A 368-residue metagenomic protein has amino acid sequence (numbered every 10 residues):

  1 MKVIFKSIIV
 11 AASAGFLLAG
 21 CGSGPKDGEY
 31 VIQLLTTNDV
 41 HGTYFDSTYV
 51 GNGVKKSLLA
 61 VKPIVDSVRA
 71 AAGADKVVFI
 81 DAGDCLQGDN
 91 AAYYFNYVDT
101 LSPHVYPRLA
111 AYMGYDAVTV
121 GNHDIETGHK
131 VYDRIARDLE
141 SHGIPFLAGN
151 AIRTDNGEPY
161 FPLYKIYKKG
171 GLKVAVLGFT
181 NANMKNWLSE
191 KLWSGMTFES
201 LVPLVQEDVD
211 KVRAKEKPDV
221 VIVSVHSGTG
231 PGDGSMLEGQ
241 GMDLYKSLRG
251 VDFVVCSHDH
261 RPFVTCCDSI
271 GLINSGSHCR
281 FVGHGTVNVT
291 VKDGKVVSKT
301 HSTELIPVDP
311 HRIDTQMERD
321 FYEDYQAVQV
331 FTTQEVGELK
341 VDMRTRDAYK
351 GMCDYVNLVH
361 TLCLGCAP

Functional and structural regions predicted by a protein language model:
V3-S7, A12-F16, G20-E29, G53-K56 (+2 more regions): Non-catalytic terminal accessory segments
G22-P310, K350, D354-Y355, T361-L362: Acidic, metal/ion-coordinating pockets
S67, D314-M317: Intrinsically disordered Ser/Thr phosphorylation hotspots
